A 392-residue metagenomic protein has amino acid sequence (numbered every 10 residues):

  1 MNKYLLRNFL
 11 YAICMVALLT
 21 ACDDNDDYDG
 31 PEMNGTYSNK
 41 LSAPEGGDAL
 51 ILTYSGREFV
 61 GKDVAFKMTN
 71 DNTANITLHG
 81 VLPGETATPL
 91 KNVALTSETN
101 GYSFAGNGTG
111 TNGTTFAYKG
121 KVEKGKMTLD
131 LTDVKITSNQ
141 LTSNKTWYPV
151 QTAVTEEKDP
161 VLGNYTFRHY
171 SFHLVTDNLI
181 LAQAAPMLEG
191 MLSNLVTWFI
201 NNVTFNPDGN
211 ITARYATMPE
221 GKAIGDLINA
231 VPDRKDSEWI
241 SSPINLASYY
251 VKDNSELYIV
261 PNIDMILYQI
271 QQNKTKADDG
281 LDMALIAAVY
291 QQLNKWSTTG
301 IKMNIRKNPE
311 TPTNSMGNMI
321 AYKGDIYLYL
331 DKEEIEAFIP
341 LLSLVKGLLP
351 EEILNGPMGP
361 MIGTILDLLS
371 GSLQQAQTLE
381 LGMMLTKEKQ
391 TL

Functional and structural regions predicted by a protein language model:
M1-P44, K126-W147, S372-L392: Bacterial Sec-dependent N-terminal signal peptides
M15, T20-G101, T109, T114: N-terminal "mature head" segments of proteins
A17, E45, Y102-T109, W198 (+2 more regions): Aromatic-residue hotspot detector
G30-E58, V134-L192, L385: Tryptophan-anchored aromatic micro-motifs
L52-L90, D159-N273: N-terminal glycine/threonine-rich, aromatic-flanked beta-hairpin/loop signature
R57-A65, T86-A94, G113-Y118, T197-N202 (+2 more regions): Short small/polar-residue motifs
N100-N144, A153, E256-L392: Beta-sheet ligand-binding and adhesion/scaffold domains
